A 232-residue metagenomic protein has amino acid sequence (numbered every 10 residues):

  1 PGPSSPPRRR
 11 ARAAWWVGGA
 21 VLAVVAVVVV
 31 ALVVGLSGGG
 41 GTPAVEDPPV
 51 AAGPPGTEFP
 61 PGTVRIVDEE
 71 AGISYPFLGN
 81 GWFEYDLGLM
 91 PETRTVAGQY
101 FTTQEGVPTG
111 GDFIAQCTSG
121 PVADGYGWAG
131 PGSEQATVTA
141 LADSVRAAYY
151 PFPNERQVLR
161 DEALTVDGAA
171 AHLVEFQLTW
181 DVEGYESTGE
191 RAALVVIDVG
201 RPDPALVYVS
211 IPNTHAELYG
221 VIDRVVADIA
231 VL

Functional and structural regions predicted by a protein language model:
P1-P55: Hydrophobic single-pass membrane-targeting/anchoring helices
P54-L232: Solvent-exposed, non-transmembrane segments of extracytoplasmic/periplasmic domains
